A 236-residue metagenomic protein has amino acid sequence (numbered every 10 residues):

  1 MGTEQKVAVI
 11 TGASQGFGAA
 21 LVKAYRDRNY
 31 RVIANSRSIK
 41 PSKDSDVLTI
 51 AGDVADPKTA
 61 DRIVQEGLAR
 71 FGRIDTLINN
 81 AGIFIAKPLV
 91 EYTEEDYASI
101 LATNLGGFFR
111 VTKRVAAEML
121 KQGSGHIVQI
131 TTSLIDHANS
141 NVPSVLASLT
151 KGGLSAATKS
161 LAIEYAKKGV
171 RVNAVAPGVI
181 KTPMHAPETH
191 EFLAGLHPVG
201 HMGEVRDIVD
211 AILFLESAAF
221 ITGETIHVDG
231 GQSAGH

Functional and structural regions predicted by a protein language model:
S14-Q15: Conserved glycine-rich cofactor-binding loop
A51-R62, E94, D207: The beta1-alpha1 cofactor-binding region of Rossmann-like NAD(H)/NADP(H)-dependent oxidoreductases
P88-L89, D96-L101, L193: Substrate-binding pocket helix/loop in short-chain dehydrogenase/reductase
T112, T150, T158: Active-site helix of classical SDR
A117, K159, I163-K167: Alpha-helical segment proximal to the catalytic Tyr-Lys
A166, R171, T222-G223: Short, small/polar-rich loop/turn modules that mediate ligand/substrate recognition or access, typified
E204-V228, S233: C-terminal substrate-recognition "lid" of short-chain dehydrogenase/reductases
